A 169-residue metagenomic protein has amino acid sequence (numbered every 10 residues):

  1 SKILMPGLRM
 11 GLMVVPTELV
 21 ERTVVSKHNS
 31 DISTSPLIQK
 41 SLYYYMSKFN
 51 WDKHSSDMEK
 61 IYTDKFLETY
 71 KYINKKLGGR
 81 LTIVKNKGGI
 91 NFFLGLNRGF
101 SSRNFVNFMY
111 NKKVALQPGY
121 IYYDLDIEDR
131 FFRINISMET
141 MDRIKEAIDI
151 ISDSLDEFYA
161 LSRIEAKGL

Functional and structural regions predicted by a protein language model:
S1-K60: Conserved core segment of the aminotransferase class I/II
P16-T17, S47, G95-N97, S137-E139: Residue-level recognition of strand-loop junctions within catalytic nucleotide-signaling folds
Y43, S56-Y70, T82-G95, F105-F108: Conserved glycine-rich beta-strand-loop-beta hairpin in the small C-terminal domain of fold type I
F100-F105, D142-E146: Short, conserved charged micro-motifs
N111-K112, L125-L169: PLP-dependent enzyme catalytic core of the Aspartate aminotransferase-like
